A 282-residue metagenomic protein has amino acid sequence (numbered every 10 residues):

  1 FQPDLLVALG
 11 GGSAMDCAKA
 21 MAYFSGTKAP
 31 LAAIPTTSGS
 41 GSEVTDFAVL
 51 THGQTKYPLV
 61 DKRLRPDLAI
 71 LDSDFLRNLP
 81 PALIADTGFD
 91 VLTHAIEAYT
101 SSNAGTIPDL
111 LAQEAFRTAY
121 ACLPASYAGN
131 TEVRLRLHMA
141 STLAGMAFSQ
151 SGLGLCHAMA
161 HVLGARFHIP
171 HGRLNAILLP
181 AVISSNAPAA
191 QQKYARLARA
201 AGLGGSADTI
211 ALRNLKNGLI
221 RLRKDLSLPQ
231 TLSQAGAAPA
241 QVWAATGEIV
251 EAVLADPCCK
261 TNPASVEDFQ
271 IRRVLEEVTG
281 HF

Functional and structural regions predicted by a protein language model:
F1-D74: Glycine/threonine-rich beta-strand-loop-alpha-helix active-site module that forms ligand/phosphate-binding
A20-P30, Q150-G152, V162-F167, N186: Alpha-helix C-terminal capping segments
G39, T142-N175, D256-T261: Glycine-rich phosphate/pyrophosphate-binding beta-alpha loops
F47-S151: Carboxylate- and glycine-rich phosphate/diphosphate-binding segment that chelates Mg2+/Mn2+
N103-L111, A125-R136, S151-C156, T209-L212 (+2 more regions): Flexible, glycine/charged-enriched surface loops at secondary-structure junctions
G154-N214, I220: C-terminal catalytic subdomain
G204-F282: C-terminal charged capping/lid subdomain of soluble metabolic enzymes
